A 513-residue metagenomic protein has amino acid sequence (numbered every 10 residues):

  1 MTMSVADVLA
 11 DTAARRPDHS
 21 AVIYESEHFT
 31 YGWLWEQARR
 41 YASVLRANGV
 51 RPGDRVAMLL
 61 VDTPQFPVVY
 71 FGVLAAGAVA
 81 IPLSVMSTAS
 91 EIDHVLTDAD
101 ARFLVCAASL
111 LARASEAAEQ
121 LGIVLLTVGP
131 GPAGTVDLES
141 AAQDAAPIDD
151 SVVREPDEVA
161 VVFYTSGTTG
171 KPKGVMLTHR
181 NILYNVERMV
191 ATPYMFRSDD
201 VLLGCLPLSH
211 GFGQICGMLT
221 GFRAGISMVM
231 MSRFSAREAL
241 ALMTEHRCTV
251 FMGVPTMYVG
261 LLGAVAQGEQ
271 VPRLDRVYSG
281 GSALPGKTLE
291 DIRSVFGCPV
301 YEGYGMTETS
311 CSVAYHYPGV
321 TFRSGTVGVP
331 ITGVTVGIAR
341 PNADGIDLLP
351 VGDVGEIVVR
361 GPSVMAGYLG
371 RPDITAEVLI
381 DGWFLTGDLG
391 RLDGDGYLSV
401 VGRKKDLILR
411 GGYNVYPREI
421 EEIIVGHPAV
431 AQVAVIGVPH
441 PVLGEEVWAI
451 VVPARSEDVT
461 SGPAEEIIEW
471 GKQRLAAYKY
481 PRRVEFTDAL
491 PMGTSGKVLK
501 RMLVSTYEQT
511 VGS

Functional and structural regions predicted by a protein language model:
M1-V5, A10, D18-T63, P67-F71 (+1 more regions): Conserved AMP-binding/adenylate-forming core of the ANL superfamily
T2-M3, P17-S20, P132, A145-Y164 (+2 more regions): Conserved pre-ATP/AMP-binding loop-to-beta segment of ANL
S26, L111-P156, V265: ANL superfamily adenylate-forming
T30-W33, A160-Y184: Conserved AMP-binding A3 loop
S87, L104-C106, F251, G361 (+5 more regions): AMP-binding/adenylate-forming catalytic core of the ANL superfamily
L183-V201, S209-V250, A264: Conserved AMP-binding/adenylation subdomain of ANL enzymes
I226, V277, L284-Y301, E308-L398 (+3 more regions): Conserved AMP-binding/adenylate-forming
A476-K497: AMP-binding/adenylate-forming catalytic domain of the ANL superfamily
